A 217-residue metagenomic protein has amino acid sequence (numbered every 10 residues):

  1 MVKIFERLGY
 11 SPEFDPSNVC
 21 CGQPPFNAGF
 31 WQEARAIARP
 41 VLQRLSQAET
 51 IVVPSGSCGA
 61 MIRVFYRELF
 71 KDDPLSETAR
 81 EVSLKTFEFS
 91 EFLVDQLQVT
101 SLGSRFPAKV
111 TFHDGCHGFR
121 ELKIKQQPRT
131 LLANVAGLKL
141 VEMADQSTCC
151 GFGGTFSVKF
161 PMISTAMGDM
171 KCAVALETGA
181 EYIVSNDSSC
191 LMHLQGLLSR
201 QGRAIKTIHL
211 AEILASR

Functional and structural regions predicted by a protein language model:
M1-R217: Iron-sulfur cluster-binding electron-transfer modules in prokaryotic oxidoreductases
